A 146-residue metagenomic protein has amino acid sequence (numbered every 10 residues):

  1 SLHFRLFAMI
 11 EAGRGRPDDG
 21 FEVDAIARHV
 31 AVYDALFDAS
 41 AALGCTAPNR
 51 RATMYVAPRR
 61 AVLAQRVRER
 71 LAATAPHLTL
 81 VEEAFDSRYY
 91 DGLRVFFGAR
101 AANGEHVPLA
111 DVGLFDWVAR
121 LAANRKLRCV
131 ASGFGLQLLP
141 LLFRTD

Functional and structural regions predicted by a protein language model:
S1-D146: TRNA-recognition modules of translation machinery and tRNA-sensing kinases, especially anticodon-binding
